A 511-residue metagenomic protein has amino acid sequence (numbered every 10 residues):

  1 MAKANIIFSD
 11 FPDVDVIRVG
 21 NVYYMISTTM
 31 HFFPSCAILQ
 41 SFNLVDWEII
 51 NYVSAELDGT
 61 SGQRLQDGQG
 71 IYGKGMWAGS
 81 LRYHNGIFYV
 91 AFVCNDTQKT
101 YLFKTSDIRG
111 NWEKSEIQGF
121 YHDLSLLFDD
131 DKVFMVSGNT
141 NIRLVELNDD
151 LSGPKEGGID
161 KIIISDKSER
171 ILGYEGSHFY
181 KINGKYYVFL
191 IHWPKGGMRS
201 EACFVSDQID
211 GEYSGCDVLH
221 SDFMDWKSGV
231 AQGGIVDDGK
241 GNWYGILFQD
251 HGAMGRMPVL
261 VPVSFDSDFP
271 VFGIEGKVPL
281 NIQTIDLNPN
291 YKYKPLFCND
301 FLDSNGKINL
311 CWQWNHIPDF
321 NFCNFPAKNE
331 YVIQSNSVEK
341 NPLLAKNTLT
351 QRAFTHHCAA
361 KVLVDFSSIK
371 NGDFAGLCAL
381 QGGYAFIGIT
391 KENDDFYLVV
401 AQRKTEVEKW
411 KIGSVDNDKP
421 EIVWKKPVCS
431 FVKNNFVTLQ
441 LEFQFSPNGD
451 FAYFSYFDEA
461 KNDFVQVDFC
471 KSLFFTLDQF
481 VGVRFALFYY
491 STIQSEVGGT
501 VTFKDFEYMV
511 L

Functional and structural regions predicted by a protein language model:
M1-L511: Carbohydrate-active catalytic/glycan-binding domains of CAZyme proteins, especially the secreted or lumenal ectodomains
